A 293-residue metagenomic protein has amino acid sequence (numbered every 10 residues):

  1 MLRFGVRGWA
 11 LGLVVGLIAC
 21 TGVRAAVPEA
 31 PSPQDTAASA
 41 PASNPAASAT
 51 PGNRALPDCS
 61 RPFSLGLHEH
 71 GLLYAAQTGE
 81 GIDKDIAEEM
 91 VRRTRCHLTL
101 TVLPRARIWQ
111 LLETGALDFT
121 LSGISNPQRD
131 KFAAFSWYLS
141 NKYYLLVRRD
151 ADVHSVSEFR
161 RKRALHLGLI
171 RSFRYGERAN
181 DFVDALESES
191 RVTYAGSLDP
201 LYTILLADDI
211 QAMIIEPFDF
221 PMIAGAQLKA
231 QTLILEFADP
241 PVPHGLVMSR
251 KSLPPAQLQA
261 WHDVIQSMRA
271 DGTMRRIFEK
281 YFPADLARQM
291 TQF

Functional and structural regions predicted by a protein language model:
E29-I124, Q128-K131, Y194, W261 (+2 more regions): Extracytoplasmic small-molecule ligand-binding "clamshell" domains of the periplasmic binding protein/Venus flytrap
N44-P51, H97, R174-T193, I265-F293: Ligand-binding clefts/hinges and TM-proximal coupling segments of bilobed small-molecule sensing domains
C59-A75, S157-Y175: Short loop->beta-strand "edge-of-pocket" segments that line small-molecule binding or catalytic clefts across diverse
L67-H70, N141-Y144, G225-I265, F282-F293: Periplasmic-binding protein-like
K84-R93, S157-H166, F173, V247-D285: Extended ligand-binding regions for polar small-molecule ligands
A87-C96, S136-Y138, R161-R163, F173-A195 (+1 more regions): Ligand-binding cleft/hinge of the Venus flytrap
R107-Q110, S122-K131, Q211-P240: A ligand-binding cleft/hinge motif common to bilobed small-molecule-binding domains
V147-L167, F182-V183: Flexible hinge/capping segments at coil-to-helix
